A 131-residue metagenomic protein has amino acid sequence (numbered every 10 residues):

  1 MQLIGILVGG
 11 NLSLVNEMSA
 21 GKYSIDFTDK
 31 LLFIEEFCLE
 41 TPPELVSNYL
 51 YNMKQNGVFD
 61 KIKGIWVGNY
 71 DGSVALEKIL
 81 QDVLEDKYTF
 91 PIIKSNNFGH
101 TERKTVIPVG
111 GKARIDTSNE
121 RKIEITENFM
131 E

Functional and structural regions predicted by a protein language model:
M1, D29-I34, V58-F59, E77-Q81 (+1 more regions): Generic detector of short, locally flexible boundary/turn motifs and exposed helical patches
M1, G5, G9-G10, D29 (+5 more regions): Glycine-centered flexibility sites
M1-L50: ATP/pyrophosphate-binding catalytic subdomain of soluble kinases
L7, S24-D26, V58-F59, E85 (+1 more regions): Solvent-exposed alpha-helices and their adjacent loops that cap or buttress functional pockets in soluble metabolic
M18-K22, N52-N56, G68, K87: Change "in soluble alpha/beta enzymes" to "in soluble alpha/beta proteins
D29-L31, L39, M53-G57, Y88-T89 (+1 more regions): Short, surface-exposed linear patches
L31, L50-G64, D71-G72, E77: Short acidic/glycine-rich loops and adjacent helix/strand connectors that line catalytic pockets where negatively
G64, N69-E131: ATP/nucleoside-binding phosphotransfer catalytic cores, i.e., glycine-rich phosphate-binding loops
